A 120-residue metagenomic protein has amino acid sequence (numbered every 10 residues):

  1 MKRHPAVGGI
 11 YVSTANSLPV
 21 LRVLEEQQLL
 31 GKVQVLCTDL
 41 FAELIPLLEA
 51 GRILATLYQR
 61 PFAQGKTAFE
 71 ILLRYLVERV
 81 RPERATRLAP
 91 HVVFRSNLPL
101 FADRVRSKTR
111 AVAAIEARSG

Functional and structural regions predicted by a protein language model:
M1-E43: Hydrophobic alpha-helical
R3, V23, G51, Y75-R79: Change "in soluble alpha/beta enzymes" to "in soluble alpha/beta proteins
V20-L24, P46-E49, S96-P99, D103-R104: Short, well-ordered secondary-structure micro-motifs
T38-A42, Q59-Q64: Short, acidic/turn-prone active-site loops that include or flank metal/cofactor- and phosphate-binding residues
F41-E49, I53: Flexible loop/hinge segments that line or gate small-molecule binding clefts
A50-F62: Short beta-strand elements at the ligand-binding edges of bilobed clamshell
A63-G120: Hinge/cleft segment of the Venus flytrap/periplasmic-binding protein
